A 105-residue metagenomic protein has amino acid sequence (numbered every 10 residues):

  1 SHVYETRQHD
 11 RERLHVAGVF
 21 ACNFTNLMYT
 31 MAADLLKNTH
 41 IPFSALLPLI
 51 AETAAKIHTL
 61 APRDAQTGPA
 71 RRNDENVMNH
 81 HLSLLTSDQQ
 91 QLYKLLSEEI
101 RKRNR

Functional and structural regions predicted by a protein language model:
S1-H58: Internal alpha-helical scaffold of NAD(P)-dependent oxidoreductase catalytic cores
S44-R105: NAD(P)-dependent Rossmann-like dehydrogenase/reductase catalytic/cofactor-binding core
